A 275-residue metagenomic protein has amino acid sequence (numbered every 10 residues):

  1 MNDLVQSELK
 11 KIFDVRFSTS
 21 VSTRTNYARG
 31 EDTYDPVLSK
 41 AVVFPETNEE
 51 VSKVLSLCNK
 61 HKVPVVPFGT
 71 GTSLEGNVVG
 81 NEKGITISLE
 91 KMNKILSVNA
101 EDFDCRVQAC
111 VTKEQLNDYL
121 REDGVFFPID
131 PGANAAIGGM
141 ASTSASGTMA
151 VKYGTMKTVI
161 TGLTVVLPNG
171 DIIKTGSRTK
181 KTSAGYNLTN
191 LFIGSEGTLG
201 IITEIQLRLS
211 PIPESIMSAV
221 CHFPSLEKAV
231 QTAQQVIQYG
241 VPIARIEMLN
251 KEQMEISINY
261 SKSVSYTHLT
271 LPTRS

Functional and structural regions predicted by a protein language model:
M1-S56, T72-F103, Q253-Y266: N-terminal flexible segment immediately upstream of the FAD-binding catalytic core in FAD-dependent oxidoreductases
L4-V15, K53, L57-H61, Y119 (+2 more regions): Generic non-transmembrane alpha-helical segments
V65-P67, L74: Active-site cofactor/substrate anionic-group-binding motifs, chiefly glycine- and Lys/Arg-rich phosphate-binding loops
G69-G71, G132, M248-K251: Short, ordered loop/turn segments at secondary-structure junctions
K94-E247: FAD-binding subdomain of flavoenzyme oxidoreductases
H268-S275: Single conserved hydrophobic/aromatic residue that forms the stacking wall/gate of nucleotide- or nucleobase-binding
